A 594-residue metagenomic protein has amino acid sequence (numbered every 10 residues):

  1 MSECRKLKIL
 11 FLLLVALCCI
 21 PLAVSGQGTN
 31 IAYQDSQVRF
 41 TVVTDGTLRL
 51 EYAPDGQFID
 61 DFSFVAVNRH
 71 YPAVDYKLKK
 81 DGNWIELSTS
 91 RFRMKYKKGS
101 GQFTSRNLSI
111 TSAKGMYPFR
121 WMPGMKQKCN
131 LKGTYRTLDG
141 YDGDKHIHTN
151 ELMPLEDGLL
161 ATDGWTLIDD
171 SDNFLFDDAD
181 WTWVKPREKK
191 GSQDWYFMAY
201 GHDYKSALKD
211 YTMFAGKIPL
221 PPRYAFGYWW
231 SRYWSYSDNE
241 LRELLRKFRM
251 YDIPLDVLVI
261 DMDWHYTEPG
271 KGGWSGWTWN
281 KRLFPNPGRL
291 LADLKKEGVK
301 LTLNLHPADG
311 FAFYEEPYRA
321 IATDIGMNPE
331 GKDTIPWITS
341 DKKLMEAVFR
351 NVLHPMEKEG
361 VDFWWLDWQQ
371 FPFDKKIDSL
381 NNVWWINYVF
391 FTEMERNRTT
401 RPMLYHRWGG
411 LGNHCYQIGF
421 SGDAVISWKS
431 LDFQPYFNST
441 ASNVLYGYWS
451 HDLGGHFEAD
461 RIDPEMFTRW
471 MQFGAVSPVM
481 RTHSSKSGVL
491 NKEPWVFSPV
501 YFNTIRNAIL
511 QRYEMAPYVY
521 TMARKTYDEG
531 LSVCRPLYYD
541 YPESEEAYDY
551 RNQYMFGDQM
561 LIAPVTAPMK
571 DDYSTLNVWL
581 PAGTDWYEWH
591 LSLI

Functional and structural regions predicted by a protein language model:
M1-F11: Bacterial N-terminal signal peptides that target proteins for export
F11-P21: Bacterial N-terminal signal peptides
V24-G26: Boundary at the C-terminal end of the N-terminal hydrophobic targeting segment
G28-Y52: Mature N-terminal segment immediately following signal peptide/propeptide cleavage in secreted/periplasmic
I31-Y33, R39-T41, V74-K80, I85-E86 (+3 more regions): Short, exposed beta-strand/loop patches in secreted or surface proteins that constitute
V43-G82: A low-complexity, Ser/Thr/Gly/Pro-enriched, surface-exposed linker/loop concept that marks segments flanking
E86-I110: Hydrophobic or amphipathic alpha-helical targeting/insertion segments
S109-I594: Catalytic-domain carbohydrate-binding cleft regions of carbohydrate-active enzymes
